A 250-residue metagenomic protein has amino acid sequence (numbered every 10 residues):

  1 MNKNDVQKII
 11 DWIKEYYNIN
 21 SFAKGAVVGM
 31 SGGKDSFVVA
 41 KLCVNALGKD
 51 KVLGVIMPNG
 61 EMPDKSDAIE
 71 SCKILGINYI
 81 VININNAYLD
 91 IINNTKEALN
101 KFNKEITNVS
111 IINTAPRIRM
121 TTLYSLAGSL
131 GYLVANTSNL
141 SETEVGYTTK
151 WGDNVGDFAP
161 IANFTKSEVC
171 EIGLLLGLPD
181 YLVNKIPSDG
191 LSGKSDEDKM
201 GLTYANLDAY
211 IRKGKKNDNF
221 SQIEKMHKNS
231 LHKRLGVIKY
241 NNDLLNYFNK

Functional and structural regions predicted by a protein language model:
N2-V28, K41-A46, D50-L53, N59-G60 (+4 more regions): ATP/NTP-dependent adenylation/nucleotidyl-transfer catalytic domains that generate, transfer, or process NMP-activated
G33: Conserved G/P- and acidic residue-centered "switch" motifs that form tight phosphate/ATP-binding loops in soluble
F37-V38: Phosphate-binding Walker
P63-D64: Short, charged/polar "capping" segments at the starts of alpha-helices and the immediately preceding loops
